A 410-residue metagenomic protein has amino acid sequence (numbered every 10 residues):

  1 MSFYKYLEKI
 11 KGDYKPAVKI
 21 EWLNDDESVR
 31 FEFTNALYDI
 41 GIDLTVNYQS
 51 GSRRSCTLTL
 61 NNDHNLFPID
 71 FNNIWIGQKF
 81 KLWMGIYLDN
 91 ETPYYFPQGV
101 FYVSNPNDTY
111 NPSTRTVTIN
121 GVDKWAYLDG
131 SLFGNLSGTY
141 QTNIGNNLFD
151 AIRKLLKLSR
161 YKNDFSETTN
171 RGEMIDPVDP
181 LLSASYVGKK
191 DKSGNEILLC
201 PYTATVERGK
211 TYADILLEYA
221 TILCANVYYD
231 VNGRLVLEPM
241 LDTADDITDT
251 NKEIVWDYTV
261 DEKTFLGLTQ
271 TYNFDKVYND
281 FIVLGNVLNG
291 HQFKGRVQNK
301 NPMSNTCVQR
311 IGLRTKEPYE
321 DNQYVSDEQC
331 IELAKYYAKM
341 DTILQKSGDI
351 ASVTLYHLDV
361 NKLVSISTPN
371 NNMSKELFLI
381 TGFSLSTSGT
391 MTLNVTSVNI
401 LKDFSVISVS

Functional and structural regions predicted by a protein language model:
M1-F31, D214-L217, T221-I222, N226-Y337 (+2 more regions): Acidic, small/polar-enriched beta strand-loop surface segments
M1-T142, T203-V206, L217-C224, D249-L268 (+1 more regions): Assembly/oligomerization scaffold segments
R54, G99, R115-V117, G233 (+3 more regions): Envelope-exposed proteins and targeting segments
P106-P112, F383-T390: Short, conserved beta-turn/loop elements at beta-strand boundaries and strand-helix junctions
N111-Q270: Charged- and aromatic-enriched interaction segments used to assemble and dock large macromolecular complexes
V398-S410: Glycine- and charge-enriched low-complexity intrinsically disordered segments
